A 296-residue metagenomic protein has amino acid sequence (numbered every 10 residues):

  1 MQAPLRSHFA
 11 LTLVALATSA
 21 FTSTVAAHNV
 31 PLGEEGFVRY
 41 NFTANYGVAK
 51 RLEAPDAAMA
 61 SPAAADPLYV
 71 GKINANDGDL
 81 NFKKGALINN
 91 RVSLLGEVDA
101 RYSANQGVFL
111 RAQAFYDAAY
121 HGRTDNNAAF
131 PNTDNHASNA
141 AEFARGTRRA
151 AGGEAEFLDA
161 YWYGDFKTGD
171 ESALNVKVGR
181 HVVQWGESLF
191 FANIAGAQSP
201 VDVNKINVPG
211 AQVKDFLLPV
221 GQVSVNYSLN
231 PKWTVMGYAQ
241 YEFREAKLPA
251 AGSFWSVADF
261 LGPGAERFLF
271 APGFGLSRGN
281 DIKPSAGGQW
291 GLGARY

Functional and structural regions predicted by a protein language model:
M1-A26: Gram-negative bacterial Sec-dependent N-terminal signal peptides
T24-F37, L174-N175: Cleaved targeting-peptide boundary
P31, L95-R101, Y163-D165, N226-S228 (+1 more regions): Transmembrane beta-barrel domains of outer membrane proteins
P31-G78, F82, V108-A112: Transmembrane beta-strand segments of Gram-negative outer membrane beta-barrel proteins
V38, N90-G96, A155-A160, P219-V223 (+1 more regions): Hydrophobic, lipid-facing positions within transmembrane beta-strands of outer-membrane proteins
D56-L80, A250, F254-S256, F260-G287: Flexible glycine-rich, low-complexity coil/linker segments exposed to the extracellular/periplasmic environment
D79-K84, A144-R149, N207-A211, G275-N280: Extracellular loop and loop/strand-boundary signature of outer-membrane beta-barrel proteins
A104-D259: Outer membrane beta-barrel
